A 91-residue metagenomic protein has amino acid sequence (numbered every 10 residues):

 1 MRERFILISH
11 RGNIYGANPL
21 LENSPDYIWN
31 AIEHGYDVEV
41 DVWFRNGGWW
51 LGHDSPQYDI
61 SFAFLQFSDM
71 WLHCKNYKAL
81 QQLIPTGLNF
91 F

Functional and structural regions predicted by a protein language model:
M1-F91: Phosphate-group recognition and catalysis centered on beta-loop-alpha active-site segments
